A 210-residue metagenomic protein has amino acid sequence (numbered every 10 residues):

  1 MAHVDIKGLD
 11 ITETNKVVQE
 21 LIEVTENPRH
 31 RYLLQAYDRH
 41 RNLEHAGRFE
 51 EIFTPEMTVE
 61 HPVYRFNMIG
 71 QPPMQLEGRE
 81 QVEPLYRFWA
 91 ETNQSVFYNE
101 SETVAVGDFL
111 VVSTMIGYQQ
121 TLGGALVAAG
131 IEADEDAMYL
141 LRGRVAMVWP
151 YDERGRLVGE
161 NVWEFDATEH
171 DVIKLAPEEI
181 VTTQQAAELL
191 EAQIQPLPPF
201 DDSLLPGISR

Functional and structural regions predicted by a protein language model:
M1-R210: C-terminal and inter-domain tail/linker signature
